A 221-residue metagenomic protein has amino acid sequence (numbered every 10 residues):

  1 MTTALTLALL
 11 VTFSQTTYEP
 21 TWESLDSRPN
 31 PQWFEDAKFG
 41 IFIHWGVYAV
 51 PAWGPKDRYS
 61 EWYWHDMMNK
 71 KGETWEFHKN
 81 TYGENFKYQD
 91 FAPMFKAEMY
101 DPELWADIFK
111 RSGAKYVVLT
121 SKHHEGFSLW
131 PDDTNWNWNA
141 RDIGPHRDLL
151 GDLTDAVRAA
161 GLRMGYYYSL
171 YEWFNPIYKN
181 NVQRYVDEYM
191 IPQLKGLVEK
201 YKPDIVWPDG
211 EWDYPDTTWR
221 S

Functional and structural regions predicted by a protein language model:
T2-T12: Bacterial N-terminal signal peptides
F13-S221: Mature catalytic domains of secreted/periplasmic carbohydrate-active enzymes
